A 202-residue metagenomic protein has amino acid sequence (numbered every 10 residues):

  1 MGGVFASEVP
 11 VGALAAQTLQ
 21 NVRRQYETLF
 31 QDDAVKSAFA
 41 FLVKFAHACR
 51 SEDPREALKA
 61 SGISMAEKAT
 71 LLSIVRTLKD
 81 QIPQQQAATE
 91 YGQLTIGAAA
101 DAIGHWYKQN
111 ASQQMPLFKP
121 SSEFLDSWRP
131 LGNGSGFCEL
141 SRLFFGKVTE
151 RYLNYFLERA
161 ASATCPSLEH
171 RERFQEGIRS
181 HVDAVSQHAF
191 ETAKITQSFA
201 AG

Functional and structural regions predicted by a protein language model:
M1-I96, A102: Extended, helix-rich scaffolding/adaptor regions
F5-P10, T18, G132, G136 (+3 more regions): Solvent-exposed aromatic/hydrophobic patches embedded in short alpha-helical segments
A66-I74, K119-F124, N154: Helix-boundary capping/turn motifs
K79-P83, A87, A98-S112, P116 (+5 more regions): Solvent-exposed flexible segments
Q84-A87, Y91, T95, N133-S141 (+2 more regions): Non-transmembrane, amphipathic alpha-helical segments
Q109-F118, S122, I195-G202: Eukaryotic scaffold/interaction segments
S122-N133: Short, charged/polar, low-complexity loop and linker segments that flank or interrupt alpha-helical bundles
F137, F145-G146, E150-G202: Membrane-interacting alpha-helical segments
